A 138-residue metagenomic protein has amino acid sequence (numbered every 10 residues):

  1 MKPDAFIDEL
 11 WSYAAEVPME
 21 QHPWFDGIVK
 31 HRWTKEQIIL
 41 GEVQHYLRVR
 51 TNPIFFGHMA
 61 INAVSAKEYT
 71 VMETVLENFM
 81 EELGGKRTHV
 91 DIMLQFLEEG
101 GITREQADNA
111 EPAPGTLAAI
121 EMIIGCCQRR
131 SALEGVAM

Functional and structural regions predicted by a protein language model:
M1-A5, T34, S131: Alpha-helix capping and helix-coil boundary motifs
M1-F25: Acidic, low-complexity proline/glycine-rich segments
F6, F25, F55-F56, F79 (+1 more regions): Phenylalanine-focused residue identity feature
I7, I28, I38-I39, I54 (+5 more regions): Weak global preference for isoleucine
S12, T70-M138: Active-site-proximal alpha-helical scaffolds that flank and shape metal-associated catalytic sites
Y13-M19, R32-S65, E81-G85, G135-M138: Alpha-helical bundle segments that constitute or directly flank the non-heme di-iron/ferroxidase center
Q21-I28, F56-G57, D108-A110: Short coil/turn segments at secondary-structure boundaries
D26-W33, K67, R129-R130: Short, charged low-complexity linear motifs
